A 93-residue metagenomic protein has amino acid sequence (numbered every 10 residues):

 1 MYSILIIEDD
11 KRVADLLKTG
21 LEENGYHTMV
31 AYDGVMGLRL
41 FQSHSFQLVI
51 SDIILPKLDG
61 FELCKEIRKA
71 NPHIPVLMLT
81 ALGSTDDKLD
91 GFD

Functional and structural regions predicted by a protein language model:
M1-D93: N-terminal/domain-start alpha-helical segments
